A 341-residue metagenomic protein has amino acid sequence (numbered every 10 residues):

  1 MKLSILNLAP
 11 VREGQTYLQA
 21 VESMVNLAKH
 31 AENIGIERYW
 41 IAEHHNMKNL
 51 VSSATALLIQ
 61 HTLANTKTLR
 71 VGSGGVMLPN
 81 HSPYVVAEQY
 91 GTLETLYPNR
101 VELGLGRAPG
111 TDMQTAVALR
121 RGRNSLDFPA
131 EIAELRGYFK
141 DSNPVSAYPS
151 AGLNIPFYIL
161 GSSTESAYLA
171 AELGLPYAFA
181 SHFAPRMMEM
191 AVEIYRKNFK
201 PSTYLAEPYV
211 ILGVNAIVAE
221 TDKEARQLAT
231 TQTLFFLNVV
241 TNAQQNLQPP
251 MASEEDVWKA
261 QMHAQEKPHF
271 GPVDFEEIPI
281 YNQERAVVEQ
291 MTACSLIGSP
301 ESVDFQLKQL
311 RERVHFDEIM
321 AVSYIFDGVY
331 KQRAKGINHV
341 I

Functional and structural regions predicted by a protein language model:
M1-T66: N-terminal beta1-alpha1-beta2 module of alpha/beta enzyme domains
K2-Y17, P79-K140, Y177, P185: Flexible, glycine-rich active-site loops centered on histidine and acidic residues that chelate a metal or position
L3, A31, G35, E43 (+6 more regions): Conserved, mostly hydrophobic/aromatic
L3-N7, Y39-I41, V71-G74, V101-L105 (+4 more regions): Hydrophobic faces of well-ordered beta-strands that scaffold small-molecule active sites in alpha/beta enzyme cores
N7-E22, V76-Y84, A151-G161, A219 (+1 more regions): Active-site mouth loops of central-metabolism enzymes
E32, I59-T68, Y90, E94-V101 (+3 more regions): Acidic (Asp/Glu)-rich catalytic clusters
R123-S146, M187-V314: An alpha-helical appendage that flanks or caps ligand/catalytic pockets
E165-A167, A171-V192, R196, L205-E207: A conserved active-site cap/scaffold subdomain adjacent to cofactor or substrate pockets
